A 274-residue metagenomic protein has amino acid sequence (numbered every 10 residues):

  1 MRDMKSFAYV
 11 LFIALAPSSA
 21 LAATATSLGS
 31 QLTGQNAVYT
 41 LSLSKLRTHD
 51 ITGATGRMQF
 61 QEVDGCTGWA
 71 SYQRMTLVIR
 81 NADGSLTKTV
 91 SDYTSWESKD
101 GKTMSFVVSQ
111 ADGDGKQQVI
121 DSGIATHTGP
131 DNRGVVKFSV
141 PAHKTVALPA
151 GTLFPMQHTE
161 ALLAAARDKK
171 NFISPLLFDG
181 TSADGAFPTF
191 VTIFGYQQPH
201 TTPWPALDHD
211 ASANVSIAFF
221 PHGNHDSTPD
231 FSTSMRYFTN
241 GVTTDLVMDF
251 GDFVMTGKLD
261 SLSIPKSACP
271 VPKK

Functional and structural regions predicted by a protein language model:
M1-V10: Bacterial N-terminal signal peptides that target proteins for export
Y9-S19: Bacterial N-terminal signal peptides
A22-D83: N-terminal cleavable signal peptides for secretion/export
L28-T33, Q61-A70, W96-K102, A206-D208 (+1 more regions): A short, structured loop/turn motif at beta-sheet edges
G56-E62, V90-E97, G123-I124, T233-R236: Hydrophobic/aromatic beta-strand elements that line small-molecule binding cavities or substrate pockets in beta-rich
Q73-T126: Hydrophobic/aromatic-rich structural module bridging two neighboring secondary-structure elements via a short loop
V107-K274: Mature, soluble, non-transmembrane domains
